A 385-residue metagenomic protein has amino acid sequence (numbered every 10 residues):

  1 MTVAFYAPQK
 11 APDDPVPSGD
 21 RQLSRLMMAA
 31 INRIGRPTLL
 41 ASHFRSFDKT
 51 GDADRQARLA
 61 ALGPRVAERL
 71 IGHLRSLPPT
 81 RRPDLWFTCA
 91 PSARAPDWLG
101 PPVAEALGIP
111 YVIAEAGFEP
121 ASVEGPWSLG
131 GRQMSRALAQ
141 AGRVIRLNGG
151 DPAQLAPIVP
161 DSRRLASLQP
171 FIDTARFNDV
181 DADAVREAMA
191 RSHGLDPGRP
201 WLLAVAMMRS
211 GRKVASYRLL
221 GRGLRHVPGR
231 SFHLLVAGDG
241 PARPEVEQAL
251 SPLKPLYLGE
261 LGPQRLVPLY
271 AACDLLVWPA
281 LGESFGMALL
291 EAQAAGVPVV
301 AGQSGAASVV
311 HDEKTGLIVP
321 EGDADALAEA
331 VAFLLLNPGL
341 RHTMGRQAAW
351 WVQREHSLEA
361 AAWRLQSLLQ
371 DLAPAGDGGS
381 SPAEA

Functional and structural regions predicted by a protein language model:
G150, F171: Carbohydrate-associated surface elements
L195-V214, G221-R225: Conserved donor-binding/catalytic core segment of Leloir-type glycosyltransferases
P244-Q264: Nucleotide-activated donor-binding/catalytic signature segment of Leloir-type glycosyltransferases, i.e., the conserved
E260, P268-C273: Short alpha-helical donor nucleotide-sugar binding micro-motif in glycosyltransferases
L281: Aromatic "clamp/platform" in nucleotide-sugar-dependent glycosyltransferases that forms part of the donor/acceptor
P298-A301: Short hydrophobic beta-strand element within catalytic cores of glycosyltransferases and related nucleotide-activated
D312-E313, L317-A324, F333-G339: Conserved acidic donor-binding segment of nucleotide-sugar-dependent glycosyltransferases
F333, L340-R354, A361-S367: A short, well-ordered alpha-helix in the C-terminal region of glycosyltransferases
